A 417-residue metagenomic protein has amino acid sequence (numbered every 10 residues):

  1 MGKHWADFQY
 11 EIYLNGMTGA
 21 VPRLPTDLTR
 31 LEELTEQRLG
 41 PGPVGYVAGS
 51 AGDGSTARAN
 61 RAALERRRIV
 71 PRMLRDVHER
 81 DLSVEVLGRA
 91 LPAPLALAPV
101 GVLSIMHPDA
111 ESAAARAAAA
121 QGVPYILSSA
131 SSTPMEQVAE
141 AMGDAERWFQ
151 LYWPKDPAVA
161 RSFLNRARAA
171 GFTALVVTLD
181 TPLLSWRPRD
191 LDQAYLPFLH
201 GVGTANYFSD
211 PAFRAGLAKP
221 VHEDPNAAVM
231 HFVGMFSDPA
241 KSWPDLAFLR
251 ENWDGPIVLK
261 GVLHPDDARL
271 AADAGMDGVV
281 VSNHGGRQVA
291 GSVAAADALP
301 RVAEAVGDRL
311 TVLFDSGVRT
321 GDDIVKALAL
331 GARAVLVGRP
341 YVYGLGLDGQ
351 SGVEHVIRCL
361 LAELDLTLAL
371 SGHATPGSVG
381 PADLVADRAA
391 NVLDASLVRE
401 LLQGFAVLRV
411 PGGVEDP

Functional and structural regions predicted by a protein language model:
M1-G88, A194-K241, S378-V379, V385-R409: An N-cap/entry alpha-helix motif that binds or orients negatively charged groups
G49, L103, H107, L127-S128 (+5 more regions): Glycine- and other small-residue-rich loops at beta-strand/loop junctions that grip anionic moieties
N60, G291, A295-V302, L345-D365: C-terminal helical cap(s) of enzyme catalytic domains, especially alpha/beta-barrels
L91-T133: Glycine-rich active-site/cofactor-binding loop and its immediate structural neighborhood
A98-P99, Q150-Y152, V176-D180: Short beta-strand segments
R116, A141, A158-F314, D322-Y343: Alpha/beta enzyme core
A120-A160: A gly/proline- and charged-residue-enriched helix-loop-helix capping module
D416-P417: Alpha-helix boundary/capping motif
